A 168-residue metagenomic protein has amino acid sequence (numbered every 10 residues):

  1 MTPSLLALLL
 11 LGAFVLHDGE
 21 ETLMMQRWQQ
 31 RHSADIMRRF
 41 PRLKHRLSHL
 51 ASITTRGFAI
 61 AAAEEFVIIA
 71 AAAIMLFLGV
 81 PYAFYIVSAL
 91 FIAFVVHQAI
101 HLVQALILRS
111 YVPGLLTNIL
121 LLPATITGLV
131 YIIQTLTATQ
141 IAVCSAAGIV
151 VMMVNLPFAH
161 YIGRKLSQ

Functional and structural regions predicted by a protein language model:
M1-L11, A72-I86, T127-V143: Helix-coil boundary and interhelical linker segments in multi-pass alpha-helical membrane proteins
M1-R27: N-terminal signal-anchor transmembrane alpha helix
V15-L23, F94-A105, V151-K165: Transmembrane alpha-helical segments that form the membrane-embedded catalytic/substrate-channel core of multi-pass
T22-A51, K165-Q168: Cytosolic, membrane-interface loops and tails of multi-pass inner-membrane proteins
R56-L76, L120-I126: Core segments of transmembrane alpha-helices that mediate helix-helix packing or line hydrophobic substrate/ligand
I92-H101, V112-I132: Hydrophobic alpha-helical membrane segments
L106-L120, T139-A147: Non-cytosolic membrane-interface motifs at loop->transmembrane helix junctions
T125-Q168: Terminal transmembrane helical module of multi-pass membrane proteins
